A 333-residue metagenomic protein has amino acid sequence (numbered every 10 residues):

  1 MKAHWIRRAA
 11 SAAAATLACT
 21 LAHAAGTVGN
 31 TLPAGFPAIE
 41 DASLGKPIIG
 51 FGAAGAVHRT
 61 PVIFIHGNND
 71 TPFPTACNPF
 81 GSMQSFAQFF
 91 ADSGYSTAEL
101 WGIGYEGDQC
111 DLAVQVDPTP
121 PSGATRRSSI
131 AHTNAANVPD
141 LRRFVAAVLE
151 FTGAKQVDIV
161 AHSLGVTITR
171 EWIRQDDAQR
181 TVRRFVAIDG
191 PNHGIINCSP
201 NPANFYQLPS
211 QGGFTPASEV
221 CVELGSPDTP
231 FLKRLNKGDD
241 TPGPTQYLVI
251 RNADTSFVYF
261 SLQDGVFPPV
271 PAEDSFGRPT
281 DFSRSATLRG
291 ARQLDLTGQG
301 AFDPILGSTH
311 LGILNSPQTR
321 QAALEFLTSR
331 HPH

Functional and structural regions predicted by a protein language model:
M1-I6: N-terminal secretory signal peptides that target proteins for export/translocation
A9-A12, G55: N-terminal hydrophobic alpha-helix used for membrane targeting or insertion
S11-T20: Bacterial N-terminal signal peptides
H23-V160, L164-N204, L306-T309, Q321-H333: N-terminal non-catalytic accessory region
G26-L44, V138-A146, I173-H333: Helical cap/lid subdomain of alpha/beta-hydrolase-fold lipid enzymes that gates access to the catalytic pocket
